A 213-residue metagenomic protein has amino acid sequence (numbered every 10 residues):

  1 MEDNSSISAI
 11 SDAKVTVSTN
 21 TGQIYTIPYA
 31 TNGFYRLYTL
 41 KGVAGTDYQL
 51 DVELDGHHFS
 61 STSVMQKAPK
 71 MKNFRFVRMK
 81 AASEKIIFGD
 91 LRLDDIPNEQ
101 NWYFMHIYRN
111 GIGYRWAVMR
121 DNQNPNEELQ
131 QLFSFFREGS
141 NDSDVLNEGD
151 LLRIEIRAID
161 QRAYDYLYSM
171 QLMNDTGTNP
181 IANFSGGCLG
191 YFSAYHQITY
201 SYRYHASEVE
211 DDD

Functional and structural regions predicted by a protein language model:
M1-D213: A sequence/structural signal for flexible, mid-protein segments enriched in small/helix-disrupting residues
